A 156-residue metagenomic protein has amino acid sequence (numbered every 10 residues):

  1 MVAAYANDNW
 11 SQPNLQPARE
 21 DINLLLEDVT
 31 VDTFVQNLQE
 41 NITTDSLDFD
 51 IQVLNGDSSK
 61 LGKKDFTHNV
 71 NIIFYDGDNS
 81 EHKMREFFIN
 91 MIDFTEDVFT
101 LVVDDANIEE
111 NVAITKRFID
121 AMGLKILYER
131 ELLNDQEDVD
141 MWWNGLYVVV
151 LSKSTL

Functional and structural regions predicted by a protein language model:
M1-L156: S-adenosylmethionine/decaboxylated-SAM
